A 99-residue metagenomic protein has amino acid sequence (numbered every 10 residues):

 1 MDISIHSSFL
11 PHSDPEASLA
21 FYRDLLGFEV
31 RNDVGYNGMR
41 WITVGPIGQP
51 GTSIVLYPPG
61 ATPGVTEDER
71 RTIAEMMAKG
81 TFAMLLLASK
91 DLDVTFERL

Functional and structural regions predicted by a protein language model:
M1-L10, R31, R40-G45, M84-R98: Vicinal oxygen chelate
L10-T62: Core segments of cupin and vicinal oxygen chelate
S13-E16, T62-L99: Vicinal oxygen chelate
